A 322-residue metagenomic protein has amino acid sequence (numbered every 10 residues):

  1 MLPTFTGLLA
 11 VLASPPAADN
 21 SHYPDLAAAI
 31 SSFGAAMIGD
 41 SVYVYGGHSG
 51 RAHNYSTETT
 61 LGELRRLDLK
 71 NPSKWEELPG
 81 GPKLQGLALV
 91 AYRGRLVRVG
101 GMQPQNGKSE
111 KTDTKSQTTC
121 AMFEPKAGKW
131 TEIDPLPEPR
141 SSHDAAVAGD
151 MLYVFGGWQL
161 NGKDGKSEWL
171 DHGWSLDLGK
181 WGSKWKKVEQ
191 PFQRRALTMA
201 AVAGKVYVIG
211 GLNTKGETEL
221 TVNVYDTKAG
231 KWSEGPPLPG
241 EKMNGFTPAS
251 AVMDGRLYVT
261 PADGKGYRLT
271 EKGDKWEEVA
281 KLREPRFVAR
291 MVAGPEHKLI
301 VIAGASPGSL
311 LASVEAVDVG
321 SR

Functional and structural regions predicted by a protein language model:
M1-L8: Sec-dependent signal peptide recognition, specifically the positively charged N-region followed immediately by
P15-R322: Kelch-like beta-propeller repeat domains
